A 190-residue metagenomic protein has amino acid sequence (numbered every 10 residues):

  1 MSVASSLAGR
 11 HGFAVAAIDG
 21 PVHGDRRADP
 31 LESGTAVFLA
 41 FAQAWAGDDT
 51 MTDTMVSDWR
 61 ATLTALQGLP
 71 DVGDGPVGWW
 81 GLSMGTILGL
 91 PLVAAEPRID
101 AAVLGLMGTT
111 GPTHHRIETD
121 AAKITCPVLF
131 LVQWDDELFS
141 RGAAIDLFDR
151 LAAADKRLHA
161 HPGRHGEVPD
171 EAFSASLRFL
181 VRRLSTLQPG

Functional and structural regions predicted by a protein language model:
M1-I18, D25-R27: Short amphipathic alpha-helix adjacent to the substrate-entry channel of hydrolases
S33-P70: Alpha/beta-hydrolase active-site loop
S57-K123: Primarily recognizes the serine-hydrolase "nucleophile elbow" in alpha/beta-hydrolase and SGNH/GDSL folds
L92, R116-I117, C126, S140-D149: Short alpha-helix in the alpha/beta-hydrolase fold that links the catalytic acid
T110-G111, W134-F139, G166-E167: Acidic catalytic loop of the alpha/beta-hydrolase fold
I124, F130-V132: Short beta-strand/loop motif that positions the catalytic acidic residue of the alpha/beta-hydrolase fold
I145, D149-G166: Catalytic histidine neighborhood in serine/cysteine hydrolases with alpha/beta-hydrolase-type architecture
P162-G163, P169-G190: Catalytic active-site module of serine/aspartate enzymes centered on a nucleophile-bearing elbow/loop
